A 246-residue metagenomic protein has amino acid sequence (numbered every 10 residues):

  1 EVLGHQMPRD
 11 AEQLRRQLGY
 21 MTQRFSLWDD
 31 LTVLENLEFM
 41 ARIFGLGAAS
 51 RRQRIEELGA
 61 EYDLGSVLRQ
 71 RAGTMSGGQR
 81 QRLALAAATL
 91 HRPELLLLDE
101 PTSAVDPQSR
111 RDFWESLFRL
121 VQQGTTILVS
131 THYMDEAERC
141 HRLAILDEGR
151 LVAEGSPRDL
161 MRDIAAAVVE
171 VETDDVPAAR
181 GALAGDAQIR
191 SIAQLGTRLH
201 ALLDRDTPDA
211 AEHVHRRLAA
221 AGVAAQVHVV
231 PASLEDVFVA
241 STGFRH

Functional and structural regions predicted by a protein language model:
D30, R71-M75: Conserved ABC ATPase signature
E38, R42, A49-V67: Conserved ABC ATPase "signature" region
L85: Hydrophobic anchor residue at the start of the ABC signature
R92: Conserved catalytic motifs of ABC-family nucleotide-binding domains
L96-D99: Catalytic Walker B motif of ABC-type/P-loop ATPase nucleotide-binding domains
E154-G155: ABC ATPase "signature
